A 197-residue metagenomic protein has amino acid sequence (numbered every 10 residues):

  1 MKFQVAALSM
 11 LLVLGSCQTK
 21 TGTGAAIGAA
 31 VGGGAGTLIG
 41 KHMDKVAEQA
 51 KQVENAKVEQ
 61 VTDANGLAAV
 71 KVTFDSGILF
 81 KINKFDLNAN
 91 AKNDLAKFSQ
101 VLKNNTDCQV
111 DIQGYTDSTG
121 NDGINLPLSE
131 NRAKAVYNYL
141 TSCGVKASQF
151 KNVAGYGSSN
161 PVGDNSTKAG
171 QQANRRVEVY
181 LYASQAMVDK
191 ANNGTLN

Functional and structural regions predicted by a protein language model:
M1-L8, V31: Sec-dependent signal peptide recognition, specifically the positively charged N-region followed immediately by
V13-S16: C-terminal motif of bacterial Sec signal peptides marking the signal peptidase cleavage site
Q18-K51: Short, low-complexity, glycine-enriched hydrophobic/amphipathic alpha-helices that associate with lipid bilayers
D44-K71, N192: Amphipathic, membrane-active segments
E59, A69-L79, Q109-Q113, Y139 (+2 more regions): Soluble periplasmic/extracytoplasmic beta-strand elements of cell-envelope proteins
N65-A96, D117-G123: Short, solvent-exposed beta-strand/turn patches at coil↔beta or beta↔helix junctions that act as interaction loops
L79-Q113, T141, V179, M187-N197: Periplasmic peptidoglycan-binding/anchoring modules of Gram-negative envelope and division proteins
T116-K190: Periplasmic OmpA-like peptidoglycan-binding domain that tethers envelope proteins to the cell wall
